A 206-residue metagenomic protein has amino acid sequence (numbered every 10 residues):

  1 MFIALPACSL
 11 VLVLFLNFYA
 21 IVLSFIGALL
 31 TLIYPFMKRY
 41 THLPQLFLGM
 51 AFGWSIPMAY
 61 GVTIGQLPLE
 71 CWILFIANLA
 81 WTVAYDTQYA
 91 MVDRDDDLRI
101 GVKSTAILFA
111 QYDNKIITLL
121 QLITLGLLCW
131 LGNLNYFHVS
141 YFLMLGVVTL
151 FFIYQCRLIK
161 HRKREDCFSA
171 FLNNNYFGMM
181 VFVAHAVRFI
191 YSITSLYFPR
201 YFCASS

Functional and structural regions predicted by a protein language model:
M1, D86-A110, C156-D166: Cytosolic, membrane-interface loops and tails of multi-pass inner-membrane proteins
M1-F25, R99-Y141: Multi-pass membrane catalytic core of lipid/isoprenoid biosynthesis enzymes
M1-L69, I73, W130, F151-K160 (+2 more regions): Intramembrane alpha-helical segments
C8-S9, I56, W81, Y85 (+3 more regions): Alpha-helical transmembrane segments of multipass membrane proteins
T31-Y34, A77-T82, Y89, V147-F151: Alpha-helical transmembrane segments of multi-pass membrane proteins
E70-W81, F137-L145: Alpha-helical transmembrane segments
W72, I76-S104, I190-S206: Membrane-interface module
W130-Y201, S206: Extended hydrophobic alpha-helices typical of membrane-associated regions
